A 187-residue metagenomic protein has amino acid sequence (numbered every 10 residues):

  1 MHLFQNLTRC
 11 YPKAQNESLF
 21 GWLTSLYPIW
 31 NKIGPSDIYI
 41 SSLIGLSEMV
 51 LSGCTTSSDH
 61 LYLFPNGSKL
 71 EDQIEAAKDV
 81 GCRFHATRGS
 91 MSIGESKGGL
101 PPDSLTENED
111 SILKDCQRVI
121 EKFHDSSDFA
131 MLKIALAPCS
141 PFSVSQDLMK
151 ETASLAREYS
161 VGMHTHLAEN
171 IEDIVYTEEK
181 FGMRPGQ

Functional and structural regions predicted by a protein language model:
M1, T8, Q15, A86-R88 (+1 more regions): Generic low-polarity alpha-helical segments
M1-F4, H164-H166: Histidine-centered divalent metal-coordination motifs
L3-N6, P65, E172: Conserved protein kinase catalytic core
Q5-N6, E17-T24, S140-F142, V175: Flexible, active-site-adjacent loop/turn segments at secondary-structure boundaries
T8-C10, M149-K150: Short amphipathic alpha-helical segments
R9-H60, F64-R83, L113-D128: Alpha-helical scaffold segments that flank or form the walls of functional sites
S68-Q187: Metal-coordinating catalytic core of metallo-dependent amide/deamination hydrolases
